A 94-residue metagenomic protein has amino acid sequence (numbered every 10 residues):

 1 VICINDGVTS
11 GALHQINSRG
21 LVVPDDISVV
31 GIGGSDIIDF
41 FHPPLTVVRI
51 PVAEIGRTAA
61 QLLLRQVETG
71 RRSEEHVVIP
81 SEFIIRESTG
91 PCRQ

Functional and structural regions predicted by a protein language model:
I2-R93: Flexible loop/turn connectors
